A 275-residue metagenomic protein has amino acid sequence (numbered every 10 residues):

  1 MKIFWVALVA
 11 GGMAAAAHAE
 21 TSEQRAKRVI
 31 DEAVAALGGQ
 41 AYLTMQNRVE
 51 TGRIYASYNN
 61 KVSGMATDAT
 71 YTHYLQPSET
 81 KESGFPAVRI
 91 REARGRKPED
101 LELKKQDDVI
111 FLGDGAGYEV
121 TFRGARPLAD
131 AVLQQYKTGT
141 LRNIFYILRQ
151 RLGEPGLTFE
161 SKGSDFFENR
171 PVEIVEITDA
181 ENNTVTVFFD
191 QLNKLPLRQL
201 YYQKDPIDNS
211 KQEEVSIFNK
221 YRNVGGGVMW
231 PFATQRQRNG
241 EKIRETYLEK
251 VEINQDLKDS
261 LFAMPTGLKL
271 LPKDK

Functional and structural regions predicted by a protein language model:
M1-V6: Bacterial N-terminal signal peptides that target proteins for export
A7-H18: Hydrophobic h-region of N-terminal signal peptides that target proteins for export in Gram-negative bacteria
T21, A26, D31-A125, G156-E160: N-terminal mature ectodomain segment of secretory-pathway/periplasmic proteins
R91-R96, R123-R126, Y201-D205, R236-K242 (+1 more regions): Short, solvent-exposed aromatic-acidic interface loops
Y118-F145: Acidic/charged, solvent-exposed loop-and-adjacent secondary-structure segments enriched in E/D, K/R, S/T, and G/P
Y136-E176, L197-L200: Short, conserved active-site entrance elements at the starts or edges of catalytic domains
E168-M264: Gly/Pro-enriched, hydrophobic low-complexity segments that function as extracytoplasmic propeptides/linkers
A263-K275: Gram-negative outer-membrane assembly/targeting C-terminal domains
